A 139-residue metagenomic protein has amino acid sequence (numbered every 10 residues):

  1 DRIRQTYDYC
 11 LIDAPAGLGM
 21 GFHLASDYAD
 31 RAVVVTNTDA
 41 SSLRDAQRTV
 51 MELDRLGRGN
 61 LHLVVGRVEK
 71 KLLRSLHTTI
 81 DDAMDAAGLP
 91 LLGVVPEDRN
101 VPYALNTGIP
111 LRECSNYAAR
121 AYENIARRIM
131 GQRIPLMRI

Functional and structural regions predicted by a protein language model:
D1-G21: Phosphate-binding/switch loop-helix module in NTP-utilizing enzymes
R2, T49-E52, R128: A generic secondary-structure signal
R2-Q5, S26-D27, R55-G57: Conserved catalytic network of the ASCE P-loop NTPase/AAA+ motor domain
I12, V34, H62-V65: Structural beta-sheet core signal
A14-G19, Y28-Q47: Conserved Switch II/interswitch segment of TRAFAC-class P-loop GTPases
L43-L61: Conserved C-terminal guanine-recognition region of P-loop GTPase G domains, centered on the G4
R55-I139: C-terminal lobe/tail of nucleotide-utilizing enzymes
